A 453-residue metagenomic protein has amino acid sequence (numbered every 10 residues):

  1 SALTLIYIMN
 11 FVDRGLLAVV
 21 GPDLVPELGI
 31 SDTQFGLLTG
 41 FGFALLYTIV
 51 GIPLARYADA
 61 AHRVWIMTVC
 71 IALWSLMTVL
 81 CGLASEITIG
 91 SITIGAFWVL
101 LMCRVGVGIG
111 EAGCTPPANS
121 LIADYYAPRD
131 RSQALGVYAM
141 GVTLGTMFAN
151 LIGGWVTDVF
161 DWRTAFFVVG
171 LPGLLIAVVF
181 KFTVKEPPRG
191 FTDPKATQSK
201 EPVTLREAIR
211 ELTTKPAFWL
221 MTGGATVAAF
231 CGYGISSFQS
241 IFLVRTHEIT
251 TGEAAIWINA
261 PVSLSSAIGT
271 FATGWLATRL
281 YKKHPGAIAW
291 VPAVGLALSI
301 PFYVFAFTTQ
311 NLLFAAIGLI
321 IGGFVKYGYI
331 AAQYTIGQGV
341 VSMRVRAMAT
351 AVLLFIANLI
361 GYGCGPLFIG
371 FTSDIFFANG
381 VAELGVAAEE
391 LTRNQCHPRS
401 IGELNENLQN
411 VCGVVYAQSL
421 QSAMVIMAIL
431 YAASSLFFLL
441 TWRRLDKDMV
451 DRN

Functional and structural regions predicted by a protein language model:
L17-V19, K215-F271, V325-Y334, G361-I375: Extracytoplasmic gate region of multi-pass secondary transporters
V20-I49, G95-W98: Extracellular/periplasmic helix-loop-helix junction of adjacent transmembrane segments in MFS-like secondary
G40-R56, A260-T273, C364: Central cavity-lining transmembrane alpha-helices of secondary-active solute carriers, predominantly the Major
I49-I92: Conserved MFS/SLC helix-loop-helix module at the cytosolic interface between two early adjacent transmembrane helices
W65-L80, A287-Y303: Structural signature of the two symmetry-related core transmembrane helices
C103-L144: Cytoplasmic helix-loop-helix junction between adjacent transmembrane helices in 12-TM secondary transporters
Y138-E186: Helix-loop-helix hairpin linking two adjacent transmembrane segments in secondary transporters
P188-T222, T246: Juxtamembrane intracellular "pre-TM" segments in multi-pass secondary transporters
